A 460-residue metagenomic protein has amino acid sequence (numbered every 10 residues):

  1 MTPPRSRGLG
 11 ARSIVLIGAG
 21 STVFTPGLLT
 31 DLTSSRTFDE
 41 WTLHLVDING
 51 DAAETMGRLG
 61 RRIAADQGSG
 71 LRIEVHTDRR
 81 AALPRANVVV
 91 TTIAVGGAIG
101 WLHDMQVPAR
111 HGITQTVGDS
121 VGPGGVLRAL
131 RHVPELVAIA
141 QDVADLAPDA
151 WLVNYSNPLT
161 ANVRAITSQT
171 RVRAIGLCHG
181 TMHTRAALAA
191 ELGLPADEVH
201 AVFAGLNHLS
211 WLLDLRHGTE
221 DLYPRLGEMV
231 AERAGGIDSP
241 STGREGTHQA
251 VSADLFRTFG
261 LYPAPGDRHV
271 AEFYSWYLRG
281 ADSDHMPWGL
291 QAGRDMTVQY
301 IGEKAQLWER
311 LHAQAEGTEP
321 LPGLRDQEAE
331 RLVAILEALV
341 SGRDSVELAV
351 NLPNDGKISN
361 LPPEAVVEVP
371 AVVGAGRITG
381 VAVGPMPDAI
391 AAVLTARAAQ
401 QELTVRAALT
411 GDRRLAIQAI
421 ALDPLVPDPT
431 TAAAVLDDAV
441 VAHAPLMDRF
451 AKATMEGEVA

Functional and structural regions predicted by a protein language model:
S13-D39, L43: N-terminal Rossmann-like dinucleotide-binding module
T37-R61: NAD(P)-binding Rossmann-fold cofactor-contacting core
R72-R85: Short acidic low-complexity segments
P84, V90-T91, N154: Redox-cofactor binding/interface segments in oxidoreductases and associated redox assembly factors
I93-G96: Conserved NAD(P)H cofactor-binding loop of Rossmann-fold oxidoreductase domains
I99-S168: Rossmann-fold NAD(P)-binding glycine/threonine-rich loop
I139-R216: Internal, well-ordered domain-core segments that constitute the primary functional module of diverse proteins
G193-A460: Long, compositionally biased stretches enriched for glycine and/or charged residues
